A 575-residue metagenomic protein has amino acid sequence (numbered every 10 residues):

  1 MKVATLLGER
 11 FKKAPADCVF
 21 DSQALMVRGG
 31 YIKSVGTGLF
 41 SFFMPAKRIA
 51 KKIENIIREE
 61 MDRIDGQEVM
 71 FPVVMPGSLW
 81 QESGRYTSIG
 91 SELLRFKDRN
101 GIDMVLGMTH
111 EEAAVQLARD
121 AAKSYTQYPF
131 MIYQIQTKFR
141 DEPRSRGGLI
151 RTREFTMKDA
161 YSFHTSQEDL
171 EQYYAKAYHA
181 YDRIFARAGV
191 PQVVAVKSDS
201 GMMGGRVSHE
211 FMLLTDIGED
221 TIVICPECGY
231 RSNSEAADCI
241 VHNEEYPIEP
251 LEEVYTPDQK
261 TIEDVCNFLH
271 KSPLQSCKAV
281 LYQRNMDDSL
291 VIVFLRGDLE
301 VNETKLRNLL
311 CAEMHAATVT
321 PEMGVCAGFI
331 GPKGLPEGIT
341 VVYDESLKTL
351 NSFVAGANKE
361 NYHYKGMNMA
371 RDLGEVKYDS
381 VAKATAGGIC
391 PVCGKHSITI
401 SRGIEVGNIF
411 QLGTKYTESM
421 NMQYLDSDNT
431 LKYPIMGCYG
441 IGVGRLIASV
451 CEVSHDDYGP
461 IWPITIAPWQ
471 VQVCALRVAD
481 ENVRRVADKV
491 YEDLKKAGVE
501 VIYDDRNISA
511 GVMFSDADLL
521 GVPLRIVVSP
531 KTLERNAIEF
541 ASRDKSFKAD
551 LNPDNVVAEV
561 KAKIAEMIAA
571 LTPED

Functional and structural regions predicted by a protein language model:
M1-D98, T156, Y161-G201, D298-L299: TRNA-binding/sensing appendages of the translation machinery
G38-F43, T156-T165, E210-M212, V406 (+1 more regions): Short, hydrophobic beta-strand segments
T87-M104, L213-I224: Acidic, His- and aromatic-enriched active-site or binding-groove loops in soluble protein domains that engage sugars
E111-Q116, R144-K158, E168-Y439, V443: Extended, low-hydrophobicity, polar/charged segments
V265, G437-I466, Q470, A565: C-terminal, non-catalytic macromolecule-binding modules
G459-M513: Generic long, charged, amphipathic alpha-helical segments
Y491-E559: C-terminal structured "cap/appendage" subdomains that terminate the fold
